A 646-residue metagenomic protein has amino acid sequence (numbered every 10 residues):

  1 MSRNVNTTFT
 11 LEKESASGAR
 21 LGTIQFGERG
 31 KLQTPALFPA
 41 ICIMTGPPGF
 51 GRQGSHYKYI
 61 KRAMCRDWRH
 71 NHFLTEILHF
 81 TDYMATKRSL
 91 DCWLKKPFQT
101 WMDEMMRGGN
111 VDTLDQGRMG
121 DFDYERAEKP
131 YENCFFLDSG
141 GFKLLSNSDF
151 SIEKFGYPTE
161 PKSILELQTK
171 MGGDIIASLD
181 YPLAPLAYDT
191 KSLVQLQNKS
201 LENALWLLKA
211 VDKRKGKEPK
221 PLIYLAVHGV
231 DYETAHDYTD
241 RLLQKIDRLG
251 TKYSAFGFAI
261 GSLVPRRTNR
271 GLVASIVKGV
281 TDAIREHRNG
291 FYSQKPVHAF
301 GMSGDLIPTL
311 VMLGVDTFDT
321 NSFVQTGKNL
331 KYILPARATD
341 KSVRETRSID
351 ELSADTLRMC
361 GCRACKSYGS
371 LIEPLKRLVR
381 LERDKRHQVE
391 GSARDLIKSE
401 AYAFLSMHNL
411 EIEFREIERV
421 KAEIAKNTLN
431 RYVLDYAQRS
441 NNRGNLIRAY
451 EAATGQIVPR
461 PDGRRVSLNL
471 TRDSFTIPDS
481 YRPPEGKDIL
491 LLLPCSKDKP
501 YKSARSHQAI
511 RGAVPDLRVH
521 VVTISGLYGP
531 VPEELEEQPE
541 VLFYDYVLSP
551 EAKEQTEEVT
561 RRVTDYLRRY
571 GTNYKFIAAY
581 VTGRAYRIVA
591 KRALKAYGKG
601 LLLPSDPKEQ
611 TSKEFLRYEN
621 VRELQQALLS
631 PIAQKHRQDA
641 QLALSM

Functional and structural regions predicted by a protein language model:
S2-G216, N445-P483, S496, Y501-P515 (+5 more regions): Non-catalytic, usually N-terminal nucleic-acid engagement modules in DNA/RNA processing proteins
S2-R3, G30, R214-P374: Glycine-rich phosphate/ribose-binding loops and adjacent secondary-structure elements that form binding surfaces
T34, P219-P221, P484-L490: A short, charged/proline- and glycine-enriched loop that marks the coil->beta-strand transition at the N-terminal
L37-A40, F73-H79, F136-G140, S178-L179 (+5 more regions): A cross-family glycoside hydrolase active-site/sugar-binding cleft signature
F122-N133, S163, L167-I176, N203-I223 (+3 more regions): A structural motif corresponding to the C-terminal end of an alpha-helix and its immediate exit/capping segment
N321-N442, V563: Gly/Ser/Thr/Ala-enriched C-terminal appendages of enzymes
K487-L490, P494-Y574, A578-V581: A polyanion-binding, active-site-adjacent surface
T556-M646: Glycine/proline-rich loop-helix segments at beta-alpha junctions forming the active-site rim of enzyme cores
